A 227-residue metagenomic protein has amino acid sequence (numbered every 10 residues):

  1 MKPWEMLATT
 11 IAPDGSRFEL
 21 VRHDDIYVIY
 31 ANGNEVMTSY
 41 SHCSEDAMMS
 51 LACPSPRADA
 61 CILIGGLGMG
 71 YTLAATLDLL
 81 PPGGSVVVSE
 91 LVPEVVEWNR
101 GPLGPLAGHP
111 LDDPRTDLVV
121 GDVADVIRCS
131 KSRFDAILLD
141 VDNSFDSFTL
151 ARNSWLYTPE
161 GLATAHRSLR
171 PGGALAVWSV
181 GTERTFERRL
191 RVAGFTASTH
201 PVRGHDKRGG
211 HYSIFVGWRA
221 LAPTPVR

Functional and structural regions predicted by a protein language model:
M1-A31: N-terminal auxiliary segments of SAM/dcSAM-dependent transferases
R22-H23, G217-A220: Active-site beta-strand termini and strand-to-loop segments that position acidic
N34-E35, E90: Peripheral, non-catalytic segments that deliver or gate enzyme domains
E35-M48: Conserved SAM-binding loop and adjacent beta-strand
D46-P171, V177-V180, R188, A193 (+2 more regions): The AdoMet/dcAdoMet-binding core of the Class I SAM-like
A220-R227: Flexible, glycine-/basic-rich loop-and-beta segments that form/coincide with the SAM-dependent methyltransferase
